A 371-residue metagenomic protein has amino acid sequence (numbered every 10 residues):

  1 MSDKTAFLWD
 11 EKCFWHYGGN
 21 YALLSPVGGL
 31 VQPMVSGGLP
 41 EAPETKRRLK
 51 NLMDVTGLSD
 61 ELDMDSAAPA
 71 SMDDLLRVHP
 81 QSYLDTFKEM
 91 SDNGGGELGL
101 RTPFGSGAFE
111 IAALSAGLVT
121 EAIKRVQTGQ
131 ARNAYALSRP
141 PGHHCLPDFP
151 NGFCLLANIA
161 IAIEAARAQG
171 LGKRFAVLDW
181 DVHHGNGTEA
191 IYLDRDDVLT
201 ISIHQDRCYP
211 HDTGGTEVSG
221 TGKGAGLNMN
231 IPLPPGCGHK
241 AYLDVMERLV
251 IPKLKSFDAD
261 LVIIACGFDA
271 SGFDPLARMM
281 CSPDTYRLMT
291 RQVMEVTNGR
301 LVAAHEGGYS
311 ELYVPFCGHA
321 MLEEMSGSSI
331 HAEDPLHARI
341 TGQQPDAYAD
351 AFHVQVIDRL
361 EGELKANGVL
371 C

Functional and structural regions predicted by a protein language model:
M1-D74: N-terminal low-complexity, Ser/Thr- and acidic-residue-enriched intrinsically disordered segments
M1-L8, F14-N20, D85-C371: A general "terminal functional-core" signal
G37, E41, T45, A67 (+3 more regions): Generic, well-ordered alpha-helical segments
R47, N51, D73, R77 (+2 more regions): N-terminal, well-ordered alpha-helical segments
A67-D92: Charged, often glycine-rich, active-site loop that binds/positions anionic groups
